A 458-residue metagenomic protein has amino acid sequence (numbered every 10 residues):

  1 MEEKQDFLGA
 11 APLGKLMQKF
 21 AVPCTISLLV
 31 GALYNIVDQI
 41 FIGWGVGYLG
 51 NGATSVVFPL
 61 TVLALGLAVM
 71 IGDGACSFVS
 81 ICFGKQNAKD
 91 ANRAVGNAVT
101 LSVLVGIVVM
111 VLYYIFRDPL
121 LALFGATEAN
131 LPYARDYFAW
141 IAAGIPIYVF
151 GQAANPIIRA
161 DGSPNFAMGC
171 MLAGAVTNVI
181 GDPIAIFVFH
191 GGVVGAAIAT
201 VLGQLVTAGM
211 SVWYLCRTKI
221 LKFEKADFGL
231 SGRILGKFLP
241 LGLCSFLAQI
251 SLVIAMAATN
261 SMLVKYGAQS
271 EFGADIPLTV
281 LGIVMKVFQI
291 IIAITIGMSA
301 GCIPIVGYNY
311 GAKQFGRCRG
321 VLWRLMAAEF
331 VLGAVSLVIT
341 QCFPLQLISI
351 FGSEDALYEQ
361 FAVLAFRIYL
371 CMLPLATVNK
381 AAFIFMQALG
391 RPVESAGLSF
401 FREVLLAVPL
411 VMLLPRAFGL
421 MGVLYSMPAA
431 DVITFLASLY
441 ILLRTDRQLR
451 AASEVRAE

Functional and structural regions predicted by a protein language model:
M1-C24, V79-P146, I180, V188-L243 (+2 more regions): Short alpha-helical transmembrane segments in multi-pass integral membrane proteins
G14-L33, V37, L60-L67, A143 (+5 more regions): Residue-level signal for short hydrophobic patches within transmembrane helices of multi-pass membrane transporters
K19-D38, W140, G174, G203-T207 (+2 more regions): Transmembrane helical elements of multi-pass membrane transporters/channels
L29, L33-N51, L121-E128, I184-G191 (+5 more regions): Helix-terminus/linker motif at the lipid-water interface of multi-pass membrane proteins
V30, Y34, A64-A68, V108 (+12 more regions): Residue-level hotspots within pore-lining transmembrane alpha-helices of multi-pass secondary transporters
V46-P59, A134, F138, A197 (+2 more regions): Small-residue hotspots at the loop-to-helix junctions and early N-terminal turns of transmembrane alpha-helices
N51-V111, Y148-A167, L278-P344, T377-L398: Small-residue-rich hydrophobic transmembrane alpha-helices
G72, I141-R159, A167-N178, A196-S211 (+4 more regions): Short runs within selected transmembrane alpha-helices of multi-pass transporters and secretion channels
